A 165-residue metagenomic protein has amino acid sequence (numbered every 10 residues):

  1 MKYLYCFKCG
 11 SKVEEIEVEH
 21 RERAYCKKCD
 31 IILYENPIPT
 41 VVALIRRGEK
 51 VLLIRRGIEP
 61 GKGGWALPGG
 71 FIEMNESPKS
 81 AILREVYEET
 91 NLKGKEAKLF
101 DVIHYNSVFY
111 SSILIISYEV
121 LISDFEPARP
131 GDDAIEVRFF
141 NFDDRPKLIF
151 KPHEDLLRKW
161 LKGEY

Functional and structural regions predicted by a protein language model:
Y3, R23: Residues immediately within or flanking Cys/His clusters that coordinate Zn2+ in small zinc-binding modules
C6-C9, C26-C29: Short cysteine-rich clusters marking metal-coordination/redox-active sites
E14-E15, Y34: Short functional micro-motifs and their immediate structural scaffolds
E15-E17, K93-V102: A short coil-to-beta-strand element that immediately follows conserved catalytic motifs
K28-V51: Conserved N-terminal beta-strand and adjoining loop/helix that marks the start of the Nudix/MutT-like hydrolase domain
R46-E88: Conserved Nudix-box catalytic region and its N-terminal flanking loop in Nudix hydrolases and closely related
I103-P127: Active-site-adjacent beta-strand/loop module that shapes the phosphate/pyrophosphate-binding cleft
R129-W160: NUDIX/MutT-family hydrolases
